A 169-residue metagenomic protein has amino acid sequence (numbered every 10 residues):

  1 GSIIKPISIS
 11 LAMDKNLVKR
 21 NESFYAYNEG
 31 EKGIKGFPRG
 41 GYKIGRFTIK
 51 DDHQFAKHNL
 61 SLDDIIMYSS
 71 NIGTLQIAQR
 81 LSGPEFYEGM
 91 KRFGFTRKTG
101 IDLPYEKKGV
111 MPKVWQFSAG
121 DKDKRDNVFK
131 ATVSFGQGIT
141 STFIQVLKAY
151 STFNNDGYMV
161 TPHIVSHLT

Functional and structural regions predicted by a protein language model:
G1-S2, I7-T169: Beta-lactam-recognizing serine transpeptidase/beta-lactamase-like catalytic domain environment
